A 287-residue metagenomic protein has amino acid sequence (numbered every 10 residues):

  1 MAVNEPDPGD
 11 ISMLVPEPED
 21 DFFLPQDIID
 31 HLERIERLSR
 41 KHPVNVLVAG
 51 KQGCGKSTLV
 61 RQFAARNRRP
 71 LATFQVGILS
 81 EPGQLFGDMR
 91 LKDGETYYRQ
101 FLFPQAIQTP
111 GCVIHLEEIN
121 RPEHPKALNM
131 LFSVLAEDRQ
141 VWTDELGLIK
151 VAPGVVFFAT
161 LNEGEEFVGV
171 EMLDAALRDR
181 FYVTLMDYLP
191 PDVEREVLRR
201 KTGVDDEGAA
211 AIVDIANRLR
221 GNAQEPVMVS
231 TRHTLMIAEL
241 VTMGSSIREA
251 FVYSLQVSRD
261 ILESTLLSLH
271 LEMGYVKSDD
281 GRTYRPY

Functional and structural regions predicted by a protein language model:
M1-Y287: C-terminal regulatory/interaction module of P-loop NTP-utilizing enzymes
